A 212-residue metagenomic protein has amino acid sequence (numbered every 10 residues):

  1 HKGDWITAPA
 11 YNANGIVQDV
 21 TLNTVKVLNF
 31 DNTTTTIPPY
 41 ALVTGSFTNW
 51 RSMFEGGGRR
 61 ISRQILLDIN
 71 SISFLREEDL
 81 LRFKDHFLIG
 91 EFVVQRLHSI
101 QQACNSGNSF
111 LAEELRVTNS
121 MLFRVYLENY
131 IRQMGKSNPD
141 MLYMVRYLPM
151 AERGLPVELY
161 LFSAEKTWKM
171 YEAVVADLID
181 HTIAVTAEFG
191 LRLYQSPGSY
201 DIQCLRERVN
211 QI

Functional and structural regions predicted by a protein language model:
H1-N29, T33-T36, V43: Membrane-bilayer interface helices and TM-boundary transition segments
T21, D31, R60-I61, D68: Short, well-ordered loop/turn elements at secondary-structure boundaries
P39, L67: Conserved P-loop NTPase catalytic core
Y40-T44, T48: Hydrophobic alpha-helical membrane-insertion signals
T48-E55, R59-R63, I69-I212: Solvent-exposed, non-transmembrane regulatory segments of membrane-associated proteins
